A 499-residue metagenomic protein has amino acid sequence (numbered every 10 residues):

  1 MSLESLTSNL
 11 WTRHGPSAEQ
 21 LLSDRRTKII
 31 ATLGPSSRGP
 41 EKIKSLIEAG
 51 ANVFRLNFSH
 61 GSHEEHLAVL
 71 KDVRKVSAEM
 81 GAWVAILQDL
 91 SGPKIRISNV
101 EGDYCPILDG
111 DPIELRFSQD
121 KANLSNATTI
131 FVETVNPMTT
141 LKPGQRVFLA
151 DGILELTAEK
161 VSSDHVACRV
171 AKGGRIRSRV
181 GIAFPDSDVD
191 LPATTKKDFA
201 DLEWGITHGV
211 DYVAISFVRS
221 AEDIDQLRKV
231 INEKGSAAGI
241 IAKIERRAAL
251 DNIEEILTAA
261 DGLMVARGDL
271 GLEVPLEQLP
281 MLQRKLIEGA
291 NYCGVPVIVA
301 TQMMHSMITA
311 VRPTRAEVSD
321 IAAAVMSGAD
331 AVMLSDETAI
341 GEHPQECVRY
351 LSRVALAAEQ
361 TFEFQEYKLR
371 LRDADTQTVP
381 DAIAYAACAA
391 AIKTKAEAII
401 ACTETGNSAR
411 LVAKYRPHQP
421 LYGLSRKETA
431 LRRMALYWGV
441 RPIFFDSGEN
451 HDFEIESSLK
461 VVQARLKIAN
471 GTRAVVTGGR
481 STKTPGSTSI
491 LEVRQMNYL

Functional and structural regions predicted by a protein language model:
M1-L499: Non-catalytic helical/linker scaffolds that mediate oligomerization, partner binding, and domain coupling around large
